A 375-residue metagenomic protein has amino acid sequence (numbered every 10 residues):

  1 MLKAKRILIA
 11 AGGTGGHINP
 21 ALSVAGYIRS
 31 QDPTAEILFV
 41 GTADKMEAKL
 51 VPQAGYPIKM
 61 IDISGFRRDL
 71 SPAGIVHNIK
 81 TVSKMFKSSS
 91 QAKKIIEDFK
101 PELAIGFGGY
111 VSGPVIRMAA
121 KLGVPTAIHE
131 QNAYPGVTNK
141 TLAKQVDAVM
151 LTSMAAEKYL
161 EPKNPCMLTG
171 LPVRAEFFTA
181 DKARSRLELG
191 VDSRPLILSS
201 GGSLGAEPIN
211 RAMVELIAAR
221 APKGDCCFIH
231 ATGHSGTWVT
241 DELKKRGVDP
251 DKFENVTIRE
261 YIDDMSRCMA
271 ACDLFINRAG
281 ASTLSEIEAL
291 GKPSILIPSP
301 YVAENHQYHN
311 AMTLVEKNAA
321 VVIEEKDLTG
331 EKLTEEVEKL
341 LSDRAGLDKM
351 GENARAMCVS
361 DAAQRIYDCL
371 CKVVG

Functional and structural regions predicted by a protein language model:
A4-T14, Q31-K87, T169, G201 (+2 more regions): Conserved nucleotide-sugar phosphate-binding/catalytic loop shared by glycosyltransferases and other
L38, M46, P57, A120-K182: Active-site-proximal region of nucleotide-activated glycan assembly enzymes, centered on histidine/acidic-rich loops
L50, K182-F275, Y308-M312, E316 (+1 more regions): Donor-nucleotide binding loops and adjacent catalytic segments primarily of GT-B fold Leloir glycosyltransferases
Y56, V124-P125, D273-L274, G291-S299 (+1 more regions): Structural loop-to-beta junction motif characteristic of Rossmann-like glycosyltransferase folds
Q91-A104, V111-A127, K140, K144: Glycosyltransferases and closely related glycan-assembly transferases that use nucleotide-activated donors
P101-L103, S266-L284, K292: Acidic donor-binding loop of glycosyltransferase active sites
G346-S360: A short, well-ordered alpha-helix in the C-terminal region of glycosyltransferases
V359-G375: C-terminal alpha-helical cap of glycosyltransferases
